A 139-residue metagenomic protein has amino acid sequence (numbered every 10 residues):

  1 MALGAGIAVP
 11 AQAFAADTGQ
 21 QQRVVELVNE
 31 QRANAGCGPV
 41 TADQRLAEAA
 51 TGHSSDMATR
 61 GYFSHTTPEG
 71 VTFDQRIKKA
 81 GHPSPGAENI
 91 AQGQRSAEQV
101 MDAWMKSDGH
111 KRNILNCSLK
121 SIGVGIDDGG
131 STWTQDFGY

Functional and structural regions predicted by a protein language model:
M1-A15: Secretory targeting and sorting signals
A8, T59, M105-K106: Residues at helix-coil transition
A16-T59: A short alpha-helix/helix-coil micro-patch that ends at or immediately precedes a cysteine
Q20, V24, A42, L46 (+5 more regions): Hydrophobic side chains within well-formed alpha-helices
N34-E48, G61-E69, K111-I126: Surface-exposed patches in mature extracellular/periplasmic domains of secreted proteins
P39, N89, D136: Conserved beta-strand positions that form and line the central face of beta-propeller blades
E48-A97, I114: Short, surface-exposed glycine/acidic/tryptophan-bearing loops
Q92-Y139: Disulfide-stabilized extracellular recognition modules
